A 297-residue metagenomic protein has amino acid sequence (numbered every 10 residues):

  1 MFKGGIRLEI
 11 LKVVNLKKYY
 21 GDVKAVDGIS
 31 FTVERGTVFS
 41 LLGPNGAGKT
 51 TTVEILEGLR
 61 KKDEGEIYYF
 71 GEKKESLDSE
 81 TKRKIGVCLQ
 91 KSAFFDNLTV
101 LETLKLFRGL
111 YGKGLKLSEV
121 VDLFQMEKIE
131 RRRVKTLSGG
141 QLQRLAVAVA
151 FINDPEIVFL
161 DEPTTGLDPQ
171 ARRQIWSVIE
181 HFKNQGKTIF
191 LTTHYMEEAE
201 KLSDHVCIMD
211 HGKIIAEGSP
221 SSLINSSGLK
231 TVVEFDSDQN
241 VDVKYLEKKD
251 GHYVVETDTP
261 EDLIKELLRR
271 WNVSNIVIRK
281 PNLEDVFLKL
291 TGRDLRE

Functional and structural regions predicted by a protein language model:
G65-S76, E80-T81: Conserved ABC transporter NBD signature motif
K105, G109, G114-E130: Conserved ABC ATPase "signature" region
R133-L137: Conserved ABC ATPase signature
V158-E162: Catalytic Walker B motif of ABC-type/P-loop ATPase nucleotide-binding domains
W176-T257: ABC transporter nucleotide-binding domain
L229-E297: Short, charged/small-residue-rich alpha-helical element at the C-terminal edge of ABC transporter nucleotide-binding
